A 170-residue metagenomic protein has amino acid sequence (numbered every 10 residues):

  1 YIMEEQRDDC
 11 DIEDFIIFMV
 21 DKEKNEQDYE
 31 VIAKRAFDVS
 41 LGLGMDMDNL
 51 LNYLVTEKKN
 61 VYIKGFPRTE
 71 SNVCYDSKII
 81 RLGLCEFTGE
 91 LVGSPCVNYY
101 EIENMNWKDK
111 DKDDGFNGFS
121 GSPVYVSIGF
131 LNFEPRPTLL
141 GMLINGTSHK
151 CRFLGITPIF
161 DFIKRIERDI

Functional and structural regions predicted by a protein language model:
Y1-I102: Serine endopeptidase catalytic core focused on the charge-relay Asp
Q27-Y29, N72, N132-F133, C151-L154 (+1 more regions): Short, solvent-exposed secondary-structure capping/transition elements
L50-K58, I128, I163-E167: Hydrophobic, Leu/Ile/Phe/Ala-enriched alpha-helical segments that form helix-helix packing faces
F66-E70, I128-G129, I144-H149: Short, flexible beta-strand-to-coil junctions
P67, P95, P135-P137, P158: Proline-rich intrinsically disordered, low-complexity coils
I102-D109: Active-site nucleophile-His-acid catalytic modules used for acyl/amide transfer and hydrolysis across diverse enzymes
K110-M142: Catalytic nucleophile loop of clan PA
T138-I170: C-terminal cap/linker of serine protease catalytic domains
